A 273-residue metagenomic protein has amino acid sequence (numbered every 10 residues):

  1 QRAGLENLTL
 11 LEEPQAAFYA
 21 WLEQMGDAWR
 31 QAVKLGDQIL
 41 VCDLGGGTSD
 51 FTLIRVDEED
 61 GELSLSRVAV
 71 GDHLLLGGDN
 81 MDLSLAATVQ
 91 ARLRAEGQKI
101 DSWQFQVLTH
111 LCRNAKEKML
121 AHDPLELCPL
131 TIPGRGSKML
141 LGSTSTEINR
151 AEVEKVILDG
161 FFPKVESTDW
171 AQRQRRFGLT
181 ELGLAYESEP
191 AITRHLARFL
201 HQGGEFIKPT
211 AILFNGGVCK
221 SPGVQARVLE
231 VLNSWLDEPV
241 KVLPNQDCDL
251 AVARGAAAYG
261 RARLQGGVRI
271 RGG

Functional and structural regions predicted by a protein language model:
R2, L76, N80-Q90, R94-L232: Gly/charged contiguous loops adjacent to phosphate- or pyrophosphate-bearing nucleotide/cofactor binding elements
R2-L8, A28-Q31, D57-L65, A95-E96 (+3 more regions): Secondary-structure transition/capping motifs at alpha-helix termini and the adjoining loop/turn into the next element
A3-A16, A185, V228-G255: Conserved phosphate-binding/catalytic loops in two-lobed NTP-binding clefts
L10, I39-C42, A69-G71, Q106-T109 (+3 more regions): Extended hydrophobic secondary-structure segments that form protein cores and membrane-embedded regions
L10-C42, H201, L250-R269: Conserved phosphate-binding catalytic cores of ATP/NTP-utilizing and phosphoryl-transfer enzymes
P14, L35-L53, M81, L196 (+5 more regions): Extended, hydrophobic alpha-helical segments in both membrane/secreted and soluble proteins
M25-R67, C112, G223: Gly/Thr-rich phosphate-binding beta-strand-loop-beta motif of the actin/hexokinase/Hsp70
E58-A87: Short glycine-rich, Thr/Ser-proximal phosphate-binding strand/loop in the N-terminal lobe of ATP-dependent enzymes
